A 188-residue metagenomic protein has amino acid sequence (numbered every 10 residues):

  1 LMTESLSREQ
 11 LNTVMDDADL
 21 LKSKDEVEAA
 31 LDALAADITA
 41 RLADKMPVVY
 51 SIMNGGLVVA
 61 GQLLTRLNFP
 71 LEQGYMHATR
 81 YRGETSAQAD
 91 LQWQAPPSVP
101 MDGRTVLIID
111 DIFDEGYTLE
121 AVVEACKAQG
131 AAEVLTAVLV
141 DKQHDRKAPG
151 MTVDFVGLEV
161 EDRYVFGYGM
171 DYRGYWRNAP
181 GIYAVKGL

Functional and structural regions predicted by a protein language model:
L1-L188: PRPP-associated nucleotide enzymes
